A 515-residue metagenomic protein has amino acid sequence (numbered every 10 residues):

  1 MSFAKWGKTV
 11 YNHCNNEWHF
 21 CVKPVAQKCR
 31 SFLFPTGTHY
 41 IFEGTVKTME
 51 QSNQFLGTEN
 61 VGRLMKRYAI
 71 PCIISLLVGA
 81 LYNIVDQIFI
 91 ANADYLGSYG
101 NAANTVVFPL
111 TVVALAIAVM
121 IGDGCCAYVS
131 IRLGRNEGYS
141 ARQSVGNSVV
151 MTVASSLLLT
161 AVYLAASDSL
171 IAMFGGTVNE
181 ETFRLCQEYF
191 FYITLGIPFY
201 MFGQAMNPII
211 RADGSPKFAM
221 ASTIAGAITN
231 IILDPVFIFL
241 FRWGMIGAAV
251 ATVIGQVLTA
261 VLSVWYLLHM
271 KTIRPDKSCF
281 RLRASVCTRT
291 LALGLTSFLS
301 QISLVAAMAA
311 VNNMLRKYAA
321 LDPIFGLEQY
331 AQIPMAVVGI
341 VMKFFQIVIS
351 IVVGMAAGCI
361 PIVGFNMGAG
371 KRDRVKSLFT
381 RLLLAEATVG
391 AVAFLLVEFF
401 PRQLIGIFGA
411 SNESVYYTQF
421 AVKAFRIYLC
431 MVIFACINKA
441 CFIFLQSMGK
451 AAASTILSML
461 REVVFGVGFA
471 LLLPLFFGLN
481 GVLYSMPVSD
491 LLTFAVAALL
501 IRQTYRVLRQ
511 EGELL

Functional and structural regions predicted by a protein language model:
H19, K23-A26, S31-C72, V129-G196 (+3 more regions): Short alpha-helical transmembrane segments in multi-pass integral membrane proteins
G62-L81, V85, L110-I117, L195 (+5 more regions): Residue-level signal for short hydrophobic patches within transmembrane helices of multi-pass membrane transporters
R67-D86, Y192, G226, G255-T259 (+2 more regions): Transmembrane helical elements of multi-pass membrane transporters/channels
L77, L81-A102, I171-E180, V236-W243 (+5 more regions): Helix-terminus/linker motif at the lipid-water interface of multi-pass membrane proteins
V78, Y82, A114-A118, L158 (+13 more regions): Residue-level hotspots within pore-lining transmembrane alpha-helices of multi-pass secondary transporters
N101-A161, Y200-A219, M335-L395, F399-P401 (+1 more regions): Small-residue-rich hydrophobic transmembrane alpha-helices
G122, I193-R211, A219-A227, A248-S263 (+5 more regions): Short runs within selected transmembrane alpha-helices of multi-pass transporters and secretion channels
